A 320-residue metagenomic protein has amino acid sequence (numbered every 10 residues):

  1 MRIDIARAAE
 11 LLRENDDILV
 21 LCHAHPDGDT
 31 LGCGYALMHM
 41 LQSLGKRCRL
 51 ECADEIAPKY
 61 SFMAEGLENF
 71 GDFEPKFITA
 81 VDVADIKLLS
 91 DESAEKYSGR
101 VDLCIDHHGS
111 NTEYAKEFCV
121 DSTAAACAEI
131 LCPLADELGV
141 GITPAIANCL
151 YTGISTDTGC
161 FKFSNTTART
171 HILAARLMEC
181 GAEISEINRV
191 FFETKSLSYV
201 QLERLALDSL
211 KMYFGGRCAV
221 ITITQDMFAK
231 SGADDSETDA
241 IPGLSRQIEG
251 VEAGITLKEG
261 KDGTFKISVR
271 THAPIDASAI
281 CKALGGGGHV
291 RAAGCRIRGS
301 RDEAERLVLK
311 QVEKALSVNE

Functional and structural regions predicted by a protein language model:
R2-G28, G32-K59, F73-F77, T156-A283 (+1 more regions): Hydrophobic helix-and-loop "lid/oligomerization" segment in the mid-to-C-terminal part of catalytic domains
I3-R7, A84, A135-E137: Short, motif-level signal for alpha-helix interfacial/capping segments enriched in acidic residues and aromatics/proline
A9, E68-N69, D91-A94, F118-D121 (+3 more regions): A generic local secondary-structure boundary/capping motif
L12, F70-D72, A94-Y97, N111-T112 (+4 more regions): Solvent-exposed alpha-helices and their adjacent loops that cap or buttress functional pockets in soluble metabolic
M40, A94-D102, E137, A168-R169: A glycine- and small-aliphatic-rich helix-loop capping segment at beta-alpha/alpha-beta transitions that lines
S61-E117: Active-site cofactor/cluster-binding pocket
H108-L173: Short alpha-helices
